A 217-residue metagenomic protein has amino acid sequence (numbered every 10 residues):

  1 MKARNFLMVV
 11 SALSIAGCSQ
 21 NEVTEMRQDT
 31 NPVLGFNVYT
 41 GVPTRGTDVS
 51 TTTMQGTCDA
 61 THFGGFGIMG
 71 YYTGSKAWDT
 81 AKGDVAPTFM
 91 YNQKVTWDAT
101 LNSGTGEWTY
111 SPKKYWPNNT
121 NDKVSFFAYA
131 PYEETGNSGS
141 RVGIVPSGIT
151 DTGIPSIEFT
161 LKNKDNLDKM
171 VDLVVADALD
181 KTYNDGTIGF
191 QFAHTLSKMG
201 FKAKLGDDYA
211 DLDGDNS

Functional and structural regions predicted by a protein language model:
M1, N216-S217: Short linear, low-complexity motifs centered on an aromatic residue
K2-V9: Sec-dependent signal peptide recognition, specifically the positively charged N-region followed immediately by
S14-G17: C-terminal motif of bacterial Sec signal peptides marking the signal peptidase cleavage site
Q20-D215: Short, low-hydrophobicity acidic/polar segments
